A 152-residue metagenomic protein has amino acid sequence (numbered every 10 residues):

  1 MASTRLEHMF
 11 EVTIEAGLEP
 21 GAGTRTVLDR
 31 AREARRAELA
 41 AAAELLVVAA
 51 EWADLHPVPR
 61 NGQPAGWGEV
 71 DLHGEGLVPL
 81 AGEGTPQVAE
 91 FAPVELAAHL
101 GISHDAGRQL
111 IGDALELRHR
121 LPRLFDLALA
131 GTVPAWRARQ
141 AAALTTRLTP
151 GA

Functional and structural regions predicted by a protein language model:
M1-A152: Peripheral, non-cofactor segments flanking catalytic/redox cores
